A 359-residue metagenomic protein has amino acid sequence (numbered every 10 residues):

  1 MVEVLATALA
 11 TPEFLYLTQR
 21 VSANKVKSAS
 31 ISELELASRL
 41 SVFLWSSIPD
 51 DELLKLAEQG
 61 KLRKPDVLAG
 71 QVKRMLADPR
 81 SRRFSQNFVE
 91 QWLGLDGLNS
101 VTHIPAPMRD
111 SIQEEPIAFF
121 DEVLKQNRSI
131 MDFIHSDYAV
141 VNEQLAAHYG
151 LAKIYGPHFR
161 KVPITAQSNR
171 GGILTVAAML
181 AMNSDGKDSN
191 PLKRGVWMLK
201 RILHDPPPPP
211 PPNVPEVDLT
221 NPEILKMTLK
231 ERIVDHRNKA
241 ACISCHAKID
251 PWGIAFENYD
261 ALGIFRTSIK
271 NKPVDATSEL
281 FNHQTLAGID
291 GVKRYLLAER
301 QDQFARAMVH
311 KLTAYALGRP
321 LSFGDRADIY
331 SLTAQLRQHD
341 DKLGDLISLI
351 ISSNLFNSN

Functional and structural regions predicted by a protein language model:
M1-A6, S30-L36, D345-L346: Alpha-helical scaffolds flanking conserved acidic
V2-E13, L17, V67-A247, P251: Extended surface/linker regions that mediate inter-domain or inter-protein docking in multi-component redox
A6-F14, V42-P49, E90-L95, K200-P208 (+1 more regions): Glycine-rich, acidic and aromatic/proline-enriched surface loops and short helix-turn segments that act as binding
L17, A29-A37, V42-S81, S85 (+1 more regions): Extended, well-ordered alpha-helical scaffold/bundle regions in very large, multi-domain proteins
K25-K27, A37-R39, A57-E58, Q71-D78 (+7 more regions): Second-shell loop/turn segments in exported
E35-L40, E52, V67-Q71, F88 (+5 more regions): A general alpha-helix detector
K61, P107-E115, F120, D328-D340: Short secondary-structure subsegments characteristic of cysteine-rich extracellular domains
A146, K161-A307, A316-L317, F323 (+1 more regions): Sequence context surrounding c-type heme c attachment/ligation sites in exported
